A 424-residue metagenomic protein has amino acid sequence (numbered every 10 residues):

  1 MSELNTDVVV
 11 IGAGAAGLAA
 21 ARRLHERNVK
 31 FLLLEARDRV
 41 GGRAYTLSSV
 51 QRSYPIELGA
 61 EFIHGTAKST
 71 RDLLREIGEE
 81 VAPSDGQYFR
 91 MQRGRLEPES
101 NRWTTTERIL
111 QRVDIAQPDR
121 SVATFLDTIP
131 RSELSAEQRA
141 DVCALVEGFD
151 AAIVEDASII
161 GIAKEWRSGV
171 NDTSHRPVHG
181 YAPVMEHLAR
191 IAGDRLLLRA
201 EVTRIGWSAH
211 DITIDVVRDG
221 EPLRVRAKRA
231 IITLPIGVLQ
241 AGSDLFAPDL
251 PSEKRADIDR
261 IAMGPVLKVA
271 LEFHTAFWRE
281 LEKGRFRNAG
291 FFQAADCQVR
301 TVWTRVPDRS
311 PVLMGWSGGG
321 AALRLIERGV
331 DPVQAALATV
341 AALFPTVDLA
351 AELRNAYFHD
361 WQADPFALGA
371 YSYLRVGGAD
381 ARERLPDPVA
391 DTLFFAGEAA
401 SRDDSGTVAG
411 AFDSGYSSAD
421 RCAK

Functional and structural regions predicted by a protein language model:
M1-K424: FAD-dinucleotide binding site
